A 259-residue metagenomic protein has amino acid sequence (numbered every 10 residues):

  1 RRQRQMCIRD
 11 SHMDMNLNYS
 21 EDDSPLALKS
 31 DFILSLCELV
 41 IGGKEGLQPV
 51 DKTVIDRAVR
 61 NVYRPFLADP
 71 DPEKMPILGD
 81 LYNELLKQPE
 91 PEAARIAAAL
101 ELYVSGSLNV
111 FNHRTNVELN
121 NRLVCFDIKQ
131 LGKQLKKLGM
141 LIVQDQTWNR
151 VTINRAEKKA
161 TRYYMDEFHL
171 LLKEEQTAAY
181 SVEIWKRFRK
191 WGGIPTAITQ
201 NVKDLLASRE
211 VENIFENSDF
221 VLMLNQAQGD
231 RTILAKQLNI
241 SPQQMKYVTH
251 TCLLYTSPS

Functional and structural regions predicted by a protein language model:
R1-R4, D10-G193, L206-R209, Y255-P258: P-loop NTPase motor domains
D127, I198-T199, L224-N225: Conserved beta-strand segments of the P-loop GTPase G domain that flank and frequently precede/overlap
G193, I198-N201: Conserved H-loop
D204, Q228-G229: Replace "adjacent to P-loop NTPase cores in ATP/GTP-dependent enzymes" with "adjacent to NTP-binding cores
E212-M223: A short helix-turn-beta junction within AAA+ P-loop NTPase domains corresponding to the substrate/partner-engaging
D230-L234: Conserved AAA+ ATPase core "coupling" helix
Q243-P258: Phosphate-binding and hydrolysis-coupling loops of NTP-dependent motor/remodeling domains
